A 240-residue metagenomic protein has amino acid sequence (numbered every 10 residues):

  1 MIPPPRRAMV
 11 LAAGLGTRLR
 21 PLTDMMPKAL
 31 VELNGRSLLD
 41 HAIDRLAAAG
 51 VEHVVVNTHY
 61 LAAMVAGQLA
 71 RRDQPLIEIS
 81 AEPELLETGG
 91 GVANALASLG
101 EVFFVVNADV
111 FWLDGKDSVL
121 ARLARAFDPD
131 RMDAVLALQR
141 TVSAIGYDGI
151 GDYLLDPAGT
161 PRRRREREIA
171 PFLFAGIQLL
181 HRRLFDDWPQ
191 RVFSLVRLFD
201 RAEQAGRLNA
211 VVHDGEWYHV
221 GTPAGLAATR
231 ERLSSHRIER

Functional and structural regions predicted by a protein language model:
M1-P21, L30: N-proximal low-complexity "stem/linker" segments adjacent to membrane-targeting elements
M1-V10, R36-L113, Q190, H236: Conserved N-terminal catalytic core of the sugar/cofactor nucleotidyltransferase
L19, V65-L69, T229: Hydrophobic packing residues within well-ordered alpha-helices of enzyme cores
M25-L38: Short catalytic helix/loop segments, enriched in acidic residues and glycine and frequently bearing histidine
Y60, V135-D152: Short beta-strand-to-loop element that shapes/binds the nucleotide-sugar donor at the catalytic cleft/hinge
F103-F104, F111, G115-P129, V142-I145 (+2 more regions): Catalytic-core segments of class I nucleotidyltransferases/pyrophosphorylases that form NMP-activated intermediates
